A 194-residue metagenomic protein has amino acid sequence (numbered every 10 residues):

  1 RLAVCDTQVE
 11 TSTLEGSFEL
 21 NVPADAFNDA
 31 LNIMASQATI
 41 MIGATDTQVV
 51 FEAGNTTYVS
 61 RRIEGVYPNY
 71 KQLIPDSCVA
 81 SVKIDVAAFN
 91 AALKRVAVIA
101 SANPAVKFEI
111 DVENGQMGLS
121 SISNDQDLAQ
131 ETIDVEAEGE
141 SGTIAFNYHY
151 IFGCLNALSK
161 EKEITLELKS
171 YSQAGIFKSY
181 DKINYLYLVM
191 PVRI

Functional and structural regions predicted by a protein language model:
R1-A3, T13-I63, C78-I194: DNA polymerase processivity clamps
D6-Q8: Extended, gly/pro-poor, charged amphipathic helical "stalk/hinge" elements that serve as dimerization and scaffold
T11, L73-D76: Short hinge/gating elements
V66: Glycine-rich, pocket-lining loop/helix-strand segments that form or immediately flank
